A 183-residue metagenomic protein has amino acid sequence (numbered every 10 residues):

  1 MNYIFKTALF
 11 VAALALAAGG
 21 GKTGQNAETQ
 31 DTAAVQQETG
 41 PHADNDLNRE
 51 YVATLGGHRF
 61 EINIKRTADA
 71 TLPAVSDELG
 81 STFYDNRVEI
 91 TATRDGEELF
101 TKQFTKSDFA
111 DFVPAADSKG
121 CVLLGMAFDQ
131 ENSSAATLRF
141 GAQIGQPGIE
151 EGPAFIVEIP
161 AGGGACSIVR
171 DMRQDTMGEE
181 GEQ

Functional and structural regions predicted by a protein language model:
M1-K22: Sec-dependent bacterial lipoprotein signal peptides
G20-T39: Short, low-complexity, disordered segments immediately C-terminal to signal peptides in bacterial exported proteins
P41-G125: Surface-exposed acidic loop/strand-edge motifs in secreted or periplasmic proteins that form small linear binding
L55-G57, R94-G96, N132-R139, G162-G163: Short, solvent-exposed coil/turn segments at beta-strand boundaries
N86-A92, F155-G162: Beta-propeller blade signature
L99-K102, E151-F155, C166-S167: Short beta-strand segments
P114-A154, P160: Acidic, glycine-rich flexible loop segments
G163-Q183: Short, low-complexity, Pro/Ser/Thr/Gly-rich segments in the mature regions of secreted, periplasmic
